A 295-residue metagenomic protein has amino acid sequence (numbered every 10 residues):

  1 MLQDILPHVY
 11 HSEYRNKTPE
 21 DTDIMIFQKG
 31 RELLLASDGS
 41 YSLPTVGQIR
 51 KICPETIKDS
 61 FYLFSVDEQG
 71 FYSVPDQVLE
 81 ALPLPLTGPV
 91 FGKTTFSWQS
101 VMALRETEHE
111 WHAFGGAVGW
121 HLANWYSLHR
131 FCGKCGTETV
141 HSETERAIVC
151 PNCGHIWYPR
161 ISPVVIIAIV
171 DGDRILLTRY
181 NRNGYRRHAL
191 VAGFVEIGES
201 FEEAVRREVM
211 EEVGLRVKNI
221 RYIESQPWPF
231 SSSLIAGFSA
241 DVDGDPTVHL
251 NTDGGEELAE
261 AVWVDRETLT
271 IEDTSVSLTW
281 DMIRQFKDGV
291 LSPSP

Functional and structural regions predicted by a protein language model:
M1-E108, P295: N-terminal alpha-helical interaction blocks
T56-E106, V195-P293: Unchanged
L128-H129, G136, A147: Residues immediately within or flanking Cys/His clusters that coordinate Zn2+ in small zinc-binding modules
T137-V140, Y158: Short functional micro-motifs and their immediate structural scaffolds
T144-L190, F194, R216-V217, A240-V242: N-terminal strand-loop-strand
